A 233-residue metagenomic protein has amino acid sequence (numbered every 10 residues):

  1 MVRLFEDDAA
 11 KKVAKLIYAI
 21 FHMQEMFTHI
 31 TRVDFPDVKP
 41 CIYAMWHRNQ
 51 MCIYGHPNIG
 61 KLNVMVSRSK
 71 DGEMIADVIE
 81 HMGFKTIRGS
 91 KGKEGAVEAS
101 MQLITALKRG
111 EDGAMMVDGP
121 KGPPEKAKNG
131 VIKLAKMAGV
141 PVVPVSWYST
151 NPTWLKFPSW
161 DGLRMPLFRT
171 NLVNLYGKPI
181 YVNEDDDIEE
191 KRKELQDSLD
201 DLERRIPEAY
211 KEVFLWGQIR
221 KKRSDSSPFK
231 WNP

Functional and structural regions predicted by a protein language model:
M1-N58, A76-D77, F84, Q196 (+1 more regions): Membrane-anchoring hydrophobic helices of lipid-metabolizing enzymes
P40-I42, K61, D112-A114, V143: Residue-level preference for the first positions of well-ordered beta-strands
C41-E94, A138, T153-K156: Catalytic core of membrane glycerolipid acyltransferases/transacylases, capturing the structured, soluble-facing
H81-G83, T105-A106, S159-P166: Short, hinge-like loop/turn segments at secondary-structure boundaries
G89, M116, P144-W147: Generic beta-sheet signal
K93-V97, P124: A conditional alpha-helix N-cap/helix-loop micro-motif detector
I104-A138: Catalytic-site beta-strand/loop segments enriched in glycine and acidic/polar residues
K128-D186, N232: A cross-family acyltransferase "interaction/gating" segment
